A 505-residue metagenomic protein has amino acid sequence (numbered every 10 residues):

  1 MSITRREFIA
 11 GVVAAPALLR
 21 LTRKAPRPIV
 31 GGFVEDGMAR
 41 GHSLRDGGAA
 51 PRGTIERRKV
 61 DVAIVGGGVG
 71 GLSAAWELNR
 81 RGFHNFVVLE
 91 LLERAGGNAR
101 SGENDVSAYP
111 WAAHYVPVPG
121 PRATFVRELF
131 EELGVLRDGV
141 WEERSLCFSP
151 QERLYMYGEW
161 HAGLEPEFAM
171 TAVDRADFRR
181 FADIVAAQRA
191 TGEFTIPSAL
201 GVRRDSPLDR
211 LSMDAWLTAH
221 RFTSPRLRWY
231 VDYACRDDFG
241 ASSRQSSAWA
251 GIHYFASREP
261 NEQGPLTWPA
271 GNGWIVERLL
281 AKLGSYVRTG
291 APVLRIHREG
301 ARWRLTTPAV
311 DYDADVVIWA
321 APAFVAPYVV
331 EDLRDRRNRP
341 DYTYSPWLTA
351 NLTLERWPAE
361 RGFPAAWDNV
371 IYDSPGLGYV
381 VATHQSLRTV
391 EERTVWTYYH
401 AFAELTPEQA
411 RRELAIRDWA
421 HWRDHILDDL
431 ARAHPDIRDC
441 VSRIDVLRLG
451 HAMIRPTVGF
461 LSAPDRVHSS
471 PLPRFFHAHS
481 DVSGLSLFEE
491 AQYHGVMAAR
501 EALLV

Functional and structural regions predicted by a protein language model:
M1-A15: N-terminal secretory signal peptides and thylakoid transit peptides that target proteins across membranes
G11, R20-P51, Y157, G163-P166 (+1 more regions): Conserved flavin/dinucleotide-binding core of flavoenzymes
E56-D61: A short, charged/proline- and glycine-enriched loop that marks the coil->beta-strand transition at the N-terminal
V62-V87: N-terminal Rossmann-like FAD-binding beta1-loop-alpha1 element of flavoenzymes
N79-S101: Glycine-rich FAD pyrophosphate-binding loop
V106-I184: Dinucleotide-binding Rossmann-like beta1-alpha1 core, especially the glycine-rich loop that anchors the ADP
G192-R295: Active-site/ligand-binding neighborhood in enzyme catalytic cores
T289-W396, A433: Mid-domain catalytic core of redox enzymes that form a hydrophobic substrate pocket/lid adjacent to a catalytic redox
